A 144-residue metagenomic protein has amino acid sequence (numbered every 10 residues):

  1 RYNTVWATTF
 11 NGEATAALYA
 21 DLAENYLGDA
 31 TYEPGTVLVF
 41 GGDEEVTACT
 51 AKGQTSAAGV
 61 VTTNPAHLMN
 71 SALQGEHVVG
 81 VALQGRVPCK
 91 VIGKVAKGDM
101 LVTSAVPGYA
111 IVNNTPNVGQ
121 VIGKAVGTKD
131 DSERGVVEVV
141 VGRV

Functional and structural regions predicted by a protein language model:
T4-V144: Extracellular receptor-binding modules and their adjoining Ser/Thr/Gly/Asp/Asn-rich linkers
